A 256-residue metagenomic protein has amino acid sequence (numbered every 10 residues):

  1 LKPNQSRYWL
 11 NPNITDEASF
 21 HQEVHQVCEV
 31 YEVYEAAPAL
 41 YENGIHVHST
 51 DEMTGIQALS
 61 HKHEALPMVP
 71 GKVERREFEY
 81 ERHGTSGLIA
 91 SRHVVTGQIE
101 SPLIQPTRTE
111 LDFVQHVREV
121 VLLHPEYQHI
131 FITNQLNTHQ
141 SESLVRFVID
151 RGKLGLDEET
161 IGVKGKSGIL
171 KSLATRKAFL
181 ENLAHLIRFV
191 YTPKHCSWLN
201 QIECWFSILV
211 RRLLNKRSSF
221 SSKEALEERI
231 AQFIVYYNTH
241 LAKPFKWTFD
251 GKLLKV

Functional and structural regions predicted by a protein language model:
L1-R82, V256: Charge-mixed, compositionally biased segments that are often intrinsically disordered regulatory tracts
G44-I45, Y127-Q128, L183-R188: Short glycine-/polar-rich loops that comprise or flank the Walker A/P-loop and associated switch/sensor motifs
S49-D51, S91, G97, V117 (+4 more regions): Mobile genetic element proteins and their domesticated derivatives, centered on retroelements and DNA transposons
I56-A58, T138-E142, S197-Q201, L254-V256: Short catalytic/ligand-binding loop motif for oxyanion handling, primarily in non-cytosolic enzymes, centered on
M68-I130: Electropositive, glycine- and tryptophan-enriched low-complexity nucleic-acid-binding patches
R75-Y80, R151-Q201, S218-F220: RNase H-like polynucleotidyl transferase catalytic core
Y127-Q140, K164-S167: Acidic/histidine-rich, metal-coordinating catalytic segments
A184-C196, E203-V256: C-terminal anion-handling pockets and recognition modules
